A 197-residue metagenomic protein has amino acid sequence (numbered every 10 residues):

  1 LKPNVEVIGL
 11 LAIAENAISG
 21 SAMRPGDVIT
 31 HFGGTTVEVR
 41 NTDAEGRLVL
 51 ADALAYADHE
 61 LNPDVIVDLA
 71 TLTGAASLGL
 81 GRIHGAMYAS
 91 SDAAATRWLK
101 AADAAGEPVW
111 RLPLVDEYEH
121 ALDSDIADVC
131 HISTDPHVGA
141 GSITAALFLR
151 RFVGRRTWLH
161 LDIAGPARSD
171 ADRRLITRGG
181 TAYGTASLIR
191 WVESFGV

Functional and structural regions predicted by a protein language model:
L1-V197: A generic structural signal for tightly packed, nonpolar segments enriched in small/aliphatic residues
